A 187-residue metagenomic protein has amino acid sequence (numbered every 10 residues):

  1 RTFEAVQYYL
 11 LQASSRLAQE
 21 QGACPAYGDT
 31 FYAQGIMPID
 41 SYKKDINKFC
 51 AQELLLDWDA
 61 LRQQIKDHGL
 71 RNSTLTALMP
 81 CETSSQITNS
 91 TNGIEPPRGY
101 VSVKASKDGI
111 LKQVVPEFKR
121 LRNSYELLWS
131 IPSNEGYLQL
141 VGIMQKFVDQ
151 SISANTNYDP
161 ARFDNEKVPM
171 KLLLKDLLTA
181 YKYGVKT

Functional and structural regions predicted by a protein language model:
R1-D45: Extended, well-ordered alpha-helical scaffold/bundle regions in very large, multi-domain proteins
Q19, A23, Y32, D40 (+3 more regions): Catalytic alpha/beta core of large soluble enzyme barrels
